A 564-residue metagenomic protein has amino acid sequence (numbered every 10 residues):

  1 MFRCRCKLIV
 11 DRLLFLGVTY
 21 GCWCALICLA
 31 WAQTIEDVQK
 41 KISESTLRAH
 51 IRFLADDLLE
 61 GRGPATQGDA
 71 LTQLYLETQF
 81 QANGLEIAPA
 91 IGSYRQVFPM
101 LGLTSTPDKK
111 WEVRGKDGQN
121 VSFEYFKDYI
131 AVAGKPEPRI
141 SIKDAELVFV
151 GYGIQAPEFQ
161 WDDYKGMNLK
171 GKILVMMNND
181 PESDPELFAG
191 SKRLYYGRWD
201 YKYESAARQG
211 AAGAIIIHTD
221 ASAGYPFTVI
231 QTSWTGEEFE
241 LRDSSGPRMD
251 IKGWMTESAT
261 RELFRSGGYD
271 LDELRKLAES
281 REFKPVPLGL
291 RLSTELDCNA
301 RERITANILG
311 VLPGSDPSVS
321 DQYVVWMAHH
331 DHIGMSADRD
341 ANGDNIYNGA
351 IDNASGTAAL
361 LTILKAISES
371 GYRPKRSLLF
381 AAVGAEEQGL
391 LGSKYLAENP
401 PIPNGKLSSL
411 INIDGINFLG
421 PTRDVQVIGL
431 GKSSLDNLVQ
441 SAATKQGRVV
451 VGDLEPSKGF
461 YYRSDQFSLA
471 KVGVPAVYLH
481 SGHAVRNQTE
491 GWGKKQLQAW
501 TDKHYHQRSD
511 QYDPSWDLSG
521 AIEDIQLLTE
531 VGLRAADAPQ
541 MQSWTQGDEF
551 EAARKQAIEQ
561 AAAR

Functional and structural regions predicted by a protein language model:
T34-I35, Q39, K109, R114-D117 (+4 more regions): Soluble metallo-hydrolase cores and metallopeptidase-like ectodomains found primarily in the secretory/periplasmic
I35-K40, D57-Q67, F159-Y164, L187-Y203 (+6 more regions): Second-shell loop/turn segments in exported
K41-A88, T104, R114-K116, N168 (+3 more regions): Catalytic-core environment of secreted peptidases
E60-E186, L288, I304-T305, S434: Noncatalytic luminal/extracellular "stalk/propeptide" segments of secretory-pathway proteins
E124-K127, R139-I140, K165, L241-R242 (+3 more regions): Metal-dependent peptidase/peptidase-like ectodomains
Y125-D243, R248-I251, P313, N345-N348 (+2 more regions): Extracellular/luminal Protease-associated
K192-G197, Y201, S205, S222 (+2 more regions): Acidic/histidine-rich catalytic neighborhood of metal-dependent amide-processing enzymes
K365, E369, S481-A553: His/Asp/Glu-rich mid-to-C-terminal helical/loop segments that flank catalytic regions of hydrolases
